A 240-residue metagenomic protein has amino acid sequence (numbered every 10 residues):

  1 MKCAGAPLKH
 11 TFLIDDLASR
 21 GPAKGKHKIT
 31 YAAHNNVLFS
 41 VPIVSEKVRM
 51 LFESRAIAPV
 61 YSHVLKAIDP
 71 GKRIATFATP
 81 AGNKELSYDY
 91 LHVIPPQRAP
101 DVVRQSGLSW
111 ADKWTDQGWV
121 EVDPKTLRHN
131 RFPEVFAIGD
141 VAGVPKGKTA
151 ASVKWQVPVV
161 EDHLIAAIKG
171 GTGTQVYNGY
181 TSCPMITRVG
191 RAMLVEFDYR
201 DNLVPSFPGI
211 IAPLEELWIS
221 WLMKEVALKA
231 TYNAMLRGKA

Functional and structural regions predicted by a protein language model:
M1, H34-N36, V141-P145: A short, flexible beta-alpha/helix-coil linker loop
M1-K26: Rossmann-like NAD(P)H-binding beta-loop-alpha module
A4-P7, S40-I43, G147-A151: Short, solvent-exposed loop/turn segments at secondary-structure boundaries
A18-Q117, T172-Q175: A Rossmann-like FAD-binding core segment of flavoenzymes
D89-W155: FAD-site-proximal beta/loop scaffold in flavoenzymes
G118-F136, T187-F207: FAD-binding beta-loop-beta segment adjacent to the flavin cofactor pocket
I138-T187: A conserved FAD-binding loop/helix module that cradles the flavin
L194-A240: C-terminal auxiliary extensions adjacent to catalytic cores
